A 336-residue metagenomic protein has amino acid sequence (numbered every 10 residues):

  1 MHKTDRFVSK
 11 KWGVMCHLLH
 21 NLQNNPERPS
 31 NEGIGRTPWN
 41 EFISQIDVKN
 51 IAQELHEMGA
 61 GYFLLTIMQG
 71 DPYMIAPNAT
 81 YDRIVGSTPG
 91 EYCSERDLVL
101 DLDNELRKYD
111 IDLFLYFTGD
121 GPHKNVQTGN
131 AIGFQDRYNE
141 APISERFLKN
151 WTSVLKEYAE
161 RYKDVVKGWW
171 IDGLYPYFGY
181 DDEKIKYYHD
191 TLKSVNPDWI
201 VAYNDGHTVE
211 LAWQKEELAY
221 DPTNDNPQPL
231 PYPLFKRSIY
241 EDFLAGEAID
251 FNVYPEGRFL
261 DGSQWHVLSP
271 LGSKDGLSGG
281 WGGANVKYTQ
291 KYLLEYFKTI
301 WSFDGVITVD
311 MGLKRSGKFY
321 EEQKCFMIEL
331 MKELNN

Functional and structural regions predicted by a protein language model:
M1-N336: Mature catalytic domains of secreted/periplasmic carbohydrate-active enzymes
